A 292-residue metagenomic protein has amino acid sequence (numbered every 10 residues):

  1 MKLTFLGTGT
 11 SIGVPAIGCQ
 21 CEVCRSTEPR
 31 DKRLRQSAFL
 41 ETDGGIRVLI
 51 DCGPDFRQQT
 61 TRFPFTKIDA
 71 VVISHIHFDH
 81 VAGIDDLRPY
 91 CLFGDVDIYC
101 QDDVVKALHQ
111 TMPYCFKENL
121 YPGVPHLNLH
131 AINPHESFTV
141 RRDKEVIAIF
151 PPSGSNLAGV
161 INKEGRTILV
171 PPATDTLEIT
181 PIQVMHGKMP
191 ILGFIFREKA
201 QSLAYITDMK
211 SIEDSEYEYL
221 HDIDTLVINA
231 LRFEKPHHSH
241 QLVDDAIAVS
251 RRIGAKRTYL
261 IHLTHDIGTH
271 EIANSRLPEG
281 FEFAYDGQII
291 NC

Functional and structural regions predicted by a protein language model:
M1-A204, S215, A273-C292: Binuclear metal-dependent hydrolase catalytic cores
S202, K210-N291: Cap/insert and terminal regions of metallo-dependent hydrolase folds
